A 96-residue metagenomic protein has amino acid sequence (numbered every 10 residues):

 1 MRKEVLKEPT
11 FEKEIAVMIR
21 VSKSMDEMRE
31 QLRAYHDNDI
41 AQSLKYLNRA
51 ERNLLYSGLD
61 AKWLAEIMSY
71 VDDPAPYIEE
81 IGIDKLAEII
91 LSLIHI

Functional and structural regions predicted by a protein language model:
M1-I94: Hydrophobic packing positions in regular secondary-structure scaffolds
